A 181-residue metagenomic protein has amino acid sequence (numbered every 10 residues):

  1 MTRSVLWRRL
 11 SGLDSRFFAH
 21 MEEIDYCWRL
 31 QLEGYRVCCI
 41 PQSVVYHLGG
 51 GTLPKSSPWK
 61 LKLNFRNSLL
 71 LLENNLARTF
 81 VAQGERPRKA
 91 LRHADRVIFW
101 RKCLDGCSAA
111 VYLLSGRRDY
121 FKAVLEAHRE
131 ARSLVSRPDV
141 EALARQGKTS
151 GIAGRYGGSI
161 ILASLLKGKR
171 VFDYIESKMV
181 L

Functional and structural regions predicted by a protein language model:
M1-T2, I24, L104, S108-Y112 (+2 more regions): Catalytic-site signature of metal-activated, phosphate-bearing donor transferases, centered on the GT-A/GT-A-like
M1-V44: A short, conserved alpha-helix in the catalytic core of glycosyltransferases
D25, K62, A163-L166: General helical secondary-structure elements
D25, R86-P87, A142, Q146: Residue-level signal for alpha-helical context at structural boundaries
L32, R36-V140: Active-site-adjacent helix/loop segment of glycosyltransferases that harbors family-specific signature motifs
V124-L181: Membrane-interface aromatic/basic loop that binds lipid-linked glycans or pyrophosphate carriers, typified by
